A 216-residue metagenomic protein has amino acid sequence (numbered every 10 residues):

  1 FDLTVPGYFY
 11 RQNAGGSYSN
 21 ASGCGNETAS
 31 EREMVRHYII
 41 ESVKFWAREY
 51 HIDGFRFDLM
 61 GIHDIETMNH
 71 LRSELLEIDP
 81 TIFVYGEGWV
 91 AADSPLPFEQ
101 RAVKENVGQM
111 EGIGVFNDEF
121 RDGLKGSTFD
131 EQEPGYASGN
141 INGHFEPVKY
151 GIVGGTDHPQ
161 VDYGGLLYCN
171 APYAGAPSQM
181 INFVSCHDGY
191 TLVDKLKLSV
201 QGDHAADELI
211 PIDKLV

Functional and structural regions predicted by a protein language model:
F1-Y50, H63, T67-D79, F83: Substrate-binding/active-site clefts of carbohydrate-active enzymes
G61-H63, V90: Active-site-proximal loop/turn and secondary-structure-junction residues that shape catalytic pockets, frequently
R72-V216: Conserved alpha/beta catalytic core and glycan-binding cleft of carbohydrate-active enzymes
